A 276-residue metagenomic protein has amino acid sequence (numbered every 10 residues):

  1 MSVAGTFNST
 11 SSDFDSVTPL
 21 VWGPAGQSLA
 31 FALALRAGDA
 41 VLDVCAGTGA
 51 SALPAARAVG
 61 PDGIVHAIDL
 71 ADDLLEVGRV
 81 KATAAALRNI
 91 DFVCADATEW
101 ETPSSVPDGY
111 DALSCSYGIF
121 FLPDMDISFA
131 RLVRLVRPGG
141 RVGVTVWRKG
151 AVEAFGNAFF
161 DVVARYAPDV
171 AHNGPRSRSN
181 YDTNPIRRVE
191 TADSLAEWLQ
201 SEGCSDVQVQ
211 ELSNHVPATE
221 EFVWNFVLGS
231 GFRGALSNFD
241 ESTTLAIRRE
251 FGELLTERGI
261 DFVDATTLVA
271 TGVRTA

Functional and structural regions predicted by a protein language model:
M1-A37, A50-P54, V77, D96-E99: Conserved class I S-adenosyl-L-methionine
V3, T48-A50, N184-A276: Conserved Class I S-adenosyl-L-methionine
G38, P61-D62, V136-V142: Short glycine-dipeptide loop
A40-T102: Class I SAM-dependent methyltransferase SAM/SAH-binding core
V59, A82, V163, L199 (+1 more regions): Conserved hydrophobic residues forming the short capping helix/wall of the S-adenosyl-L-methionine
T98-L113: A short acidic, Gly/Pro-enriched loop at the edge of an enzyme's catalytic core that lines a small-molecule cofactor
A112-D126, R148: A short SAM/SAH-binding and catalytic strip from SAM-dependent methyltransferases
D126, R131, R141-V216, G234: Conserved catalytic/acceptor-binding region of the Class I
